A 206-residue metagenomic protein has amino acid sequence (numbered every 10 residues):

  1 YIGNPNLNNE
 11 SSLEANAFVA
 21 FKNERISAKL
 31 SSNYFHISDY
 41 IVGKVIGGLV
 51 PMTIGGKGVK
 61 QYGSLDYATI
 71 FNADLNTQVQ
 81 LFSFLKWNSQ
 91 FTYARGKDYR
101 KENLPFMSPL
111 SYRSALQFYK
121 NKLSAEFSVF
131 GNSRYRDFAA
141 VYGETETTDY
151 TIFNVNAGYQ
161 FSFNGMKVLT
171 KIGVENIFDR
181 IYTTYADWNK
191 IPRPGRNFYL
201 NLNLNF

Functional and structural regions predicted by a protein language model:
Y1-N4, L13, I54-Y62, G96-Y99 (+2 more regions): Extracytoplasmic loops and strand-loop junctions of Gram-negative outer membrane beta-barrel proteins
I2-N8, E14, N23, S27-K86: Outer membrane beta-barrel strand-and-loop segments of large Gram-negative receptors, especially TonB-dependent
L13, A73, T77-Y93, N103-F206: Conserved C-terminal beta-signal and adjacent last beta-strands/turns of outer-membrane beta-barrel proteins
F18: Small/polar-residue-rich segments within soluble enzyme cores
F21-K22, F118: Generic beta-strand structural signal
